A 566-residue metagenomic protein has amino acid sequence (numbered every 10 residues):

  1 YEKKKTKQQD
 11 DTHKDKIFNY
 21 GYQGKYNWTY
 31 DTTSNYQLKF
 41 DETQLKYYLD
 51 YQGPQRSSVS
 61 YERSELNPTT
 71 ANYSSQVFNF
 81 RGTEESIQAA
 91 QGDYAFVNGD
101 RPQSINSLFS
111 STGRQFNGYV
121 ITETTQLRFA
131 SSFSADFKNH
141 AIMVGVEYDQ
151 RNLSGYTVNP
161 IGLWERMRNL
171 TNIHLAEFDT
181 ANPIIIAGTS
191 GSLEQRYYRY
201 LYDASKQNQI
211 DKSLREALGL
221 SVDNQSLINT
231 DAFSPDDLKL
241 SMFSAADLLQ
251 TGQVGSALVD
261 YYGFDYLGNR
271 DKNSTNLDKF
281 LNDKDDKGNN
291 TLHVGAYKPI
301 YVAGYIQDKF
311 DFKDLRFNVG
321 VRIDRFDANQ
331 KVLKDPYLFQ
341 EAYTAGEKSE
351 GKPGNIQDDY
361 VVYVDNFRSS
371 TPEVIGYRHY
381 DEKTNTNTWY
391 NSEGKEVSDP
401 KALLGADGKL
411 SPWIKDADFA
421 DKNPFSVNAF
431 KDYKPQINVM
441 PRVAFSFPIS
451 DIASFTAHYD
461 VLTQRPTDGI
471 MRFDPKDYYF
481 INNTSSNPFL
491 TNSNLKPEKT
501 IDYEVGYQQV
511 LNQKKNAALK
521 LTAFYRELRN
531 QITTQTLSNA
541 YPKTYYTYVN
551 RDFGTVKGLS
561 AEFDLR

Functional and structural regions predicted by a protein language model:
Y1-L163, K515-K520: Outer-membrane beta-barrel domain signature, strongest for Gram-negative TonB-dependent receptors and also present
Q8-Y51, R196-Y197, A204, S213 (+4 more regions): Extended low-complexity acidic/polar segments
F109, A420-K422, N539-A540: Surface-exposed beta-strand-to-loop junctions that form interaction patches on eukaryotic regulatory domains
I121-T125, Y297, V556-S560: Phosphate/oxyanion-binding active-site loops and adjacent basic polyanion-contact surfaces
T124-Q126, M143-V158, W164-T171, L175-F280 (+2 more regions): Structural signature of Gram-negative outer-membrane beta-barrels, strongest in the C-terminal barrel of TonB-dependent
R128, T484-K496, D502, K514-R566: Outer membrane beta-barrel strand-and-loop segments of large Gram-negative receptors, especially TonB-dependent
D136-K138, K313, N512, R566: Short strand-coil-strand connectors
